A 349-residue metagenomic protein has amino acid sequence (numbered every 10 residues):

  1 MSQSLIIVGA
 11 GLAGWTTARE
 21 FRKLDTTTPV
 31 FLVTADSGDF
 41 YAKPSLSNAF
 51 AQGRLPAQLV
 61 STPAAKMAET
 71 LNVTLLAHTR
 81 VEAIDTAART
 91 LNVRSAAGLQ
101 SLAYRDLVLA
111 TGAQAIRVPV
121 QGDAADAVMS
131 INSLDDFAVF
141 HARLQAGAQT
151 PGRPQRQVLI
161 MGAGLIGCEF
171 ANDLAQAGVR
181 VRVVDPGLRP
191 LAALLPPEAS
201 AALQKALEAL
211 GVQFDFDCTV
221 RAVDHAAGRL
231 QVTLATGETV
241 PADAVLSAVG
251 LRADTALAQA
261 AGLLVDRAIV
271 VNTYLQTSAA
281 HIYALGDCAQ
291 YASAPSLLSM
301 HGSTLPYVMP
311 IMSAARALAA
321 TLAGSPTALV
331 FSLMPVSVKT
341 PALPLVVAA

Functional and structural regions predicted by a protein language model:
S2, C288-A349: Mid-to-C-terminal Rossmann-like scaffold of FAD/NAD(P)H-dependent oxidoreductases
S2-V73, N172-L194: Beta1-alpha1 glycine-rich phosphate/pyrophosphate-binding loop at the start of Rossmann-like nucleotide-binding domains
V8, L102-G112, V240-G250, A315: Short hydrophobic core segments
V60, Q155-L159, L165-A222, P310 (+2 more regions): Rossmann-like dinucleotide-binding cores of NAD(P)H-dependent redox enzymes
T70-D85, E208-V220: A conserved beta-strand/loop element that lines the FAD pocket in flavoprotein oxidoreductases
D85-S101, D224-T239: Conserved beta-strand-loop-beta-strand element in the redox core of flavoprotein oxidoreductases
T111-A177: Glycine-rich dinucleotide-binding loop and its adjacent helix/turn
D126-A148, T233, E238-S313: FAD-site-proximal beta/loop scaffold in flavoenzymes
